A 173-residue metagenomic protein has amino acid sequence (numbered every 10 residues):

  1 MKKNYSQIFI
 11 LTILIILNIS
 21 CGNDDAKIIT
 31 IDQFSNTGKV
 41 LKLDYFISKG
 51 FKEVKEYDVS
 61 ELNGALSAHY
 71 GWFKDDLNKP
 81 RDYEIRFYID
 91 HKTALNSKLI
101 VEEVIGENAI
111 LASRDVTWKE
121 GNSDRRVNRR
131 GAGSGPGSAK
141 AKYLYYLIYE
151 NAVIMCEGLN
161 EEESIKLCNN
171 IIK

Functional and structural regions predicted by a protein language model:
M1-F9: Bacterial N-terminal signal peptides that target proteins for export
K2, L77, L144-Y146: A general structural signal for short secondary-structure junctions and capping/turn motifs
I10-I15: Hydrophobic helical h-region of N-terminal Sec-dependent signal peptides in bacterial secretory/periplasmic proteins
L17-S20: C-terminal motif of bacterial Sec signal peptides marking the signal peptidase cleavage site
G22-D25: Bacterial signal peptide processing site
K27-V40: Immediate post-signal-peptide N-terminus of mature secreted/exported proteins
I29, W118-K173: A short, solvent-exposed beta-edge/loop patch
L41-A139: Short, solvent-exposed recognition patches
